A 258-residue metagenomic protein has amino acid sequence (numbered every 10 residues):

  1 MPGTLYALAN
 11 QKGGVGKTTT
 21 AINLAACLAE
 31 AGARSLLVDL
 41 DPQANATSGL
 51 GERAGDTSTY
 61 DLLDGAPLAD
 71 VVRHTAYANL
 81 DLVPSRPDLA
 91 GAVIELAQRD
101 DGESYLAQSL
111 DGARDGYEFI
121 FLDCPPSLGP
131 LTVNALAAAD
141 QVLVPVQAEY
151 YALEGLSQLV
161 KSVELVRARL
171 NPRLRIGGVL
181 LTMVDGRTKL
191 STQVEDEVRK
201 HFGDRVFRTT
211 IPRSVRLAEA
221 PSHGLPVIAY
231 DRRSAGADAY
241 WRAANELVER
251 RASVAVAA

Functional and structural regions predicted by a protein language model:
M1-A258: P-loop NTP-binding core
